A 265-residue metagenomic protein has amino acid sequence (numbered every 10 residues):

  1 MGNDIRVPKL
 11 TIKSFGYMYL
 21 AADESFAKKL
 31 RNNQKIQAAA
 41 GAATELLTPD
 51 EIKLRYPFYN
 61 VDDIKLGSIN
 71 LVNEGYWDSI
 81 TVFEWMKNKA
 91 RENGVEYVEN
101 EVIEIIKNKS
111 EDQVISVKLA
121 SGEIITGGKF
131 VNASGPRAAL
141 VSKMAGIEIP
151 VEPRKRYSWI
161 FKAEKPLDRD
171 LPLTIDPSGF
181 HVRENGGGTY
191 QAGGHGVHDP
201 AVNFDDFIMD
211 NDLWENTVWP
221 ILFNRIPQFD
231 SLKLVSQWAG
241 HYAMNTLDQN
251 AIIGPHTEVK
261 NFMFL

Functional and structural regions predicted by a protein language model:
M1-R55, G179-H181: Dinucleotide-binding Rossmann-like beta1-alpha1 core, especially the glycine-rich loop that anchors the ADP
I12-Y17, R154-K155, Q237: Short Gly/Ser/Thr- and Asp/Glu-enriched loop/turn motifs at secondary-structure junctions
L20-K29, I69-N88, D206-W214: Short beta-strand to alpha-helix junction loop
S25, F58-K65, K107-I115, P166 (+2 more regions): A short, glycine/Asx- and small/polar-enriched loop/turn that sits immediately N-terminal to a beta-strand
T48, V98-E101, S236: Short loop/edge segments at beta-strand edges and connector loops that shape dinucleotide/nucleotide cofactor-binding
I69-S121, I125-K129: Helical element adjacent to the flavin cofactor pocket in flavoenzyme catalytic cores
S121-L171: Central helical "cap/lid" subdomain
E148-P150, A163-N261: Active-site lid/adjacent beta-loop-alpha segment flanking the redox-cofactor pocket in flavoenzymes
